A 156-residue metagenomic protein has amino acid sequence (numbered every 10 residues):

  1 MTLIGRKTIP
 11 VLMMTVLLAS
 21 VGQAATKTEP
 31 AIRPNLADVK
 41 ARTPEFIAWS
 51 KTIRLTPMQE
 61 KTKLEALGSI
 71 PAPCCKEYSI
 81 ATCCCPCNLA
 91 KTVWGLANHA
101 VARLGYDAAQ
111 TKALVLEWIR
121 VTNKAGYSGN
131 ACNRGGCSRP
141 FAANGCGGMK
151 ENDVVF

Functional and structural regions predicted by a protein language model:
M1-G5: N-terminal secretory signal peptides that target proteins for export/translocation
R6-P10: Short, hydrophobic alpha-helical membrane anchors of single-pass surface/secreted proteins
V11-A19: Bacterial N-terminal signal peptides
A19-K27: Bacterial Sec-dependent signal peptides at the C-terminal "C-region" and cleavage site
T26-F156: Active-site-adjacent structural elements in enzyme catalytic domains
